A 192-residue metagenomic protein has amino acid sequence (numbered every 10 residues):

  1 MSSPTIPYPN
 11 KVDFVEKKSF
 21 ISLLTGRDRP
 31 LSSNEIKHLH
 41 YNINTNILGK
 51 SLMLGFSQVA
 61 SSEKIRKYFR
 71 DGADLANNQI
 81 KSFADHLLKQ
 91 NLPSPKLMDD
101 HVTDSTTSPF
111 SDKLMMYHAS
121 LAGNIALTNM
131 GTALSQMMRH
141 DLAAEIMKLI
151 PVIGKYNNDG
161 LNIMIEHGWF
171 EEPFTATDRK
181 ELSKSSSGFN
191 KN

Functional and structural regions predicted by a protein language model:
M1-S2, K64, A73-P95, D159-H167: Conserved alpha-helical segments that form or flank metal/cofactor-binding pockets of metalloenzymes
M1-V15: Hydrophobic, ordered structural segments
V12-H38, L97-S120, K184-N192: Acidic/His metal-coordination segments adjacent to aromatic residues that form catalytic metal sites in metalloenzymes
R27-A60, S111-M138: Alpha-helical bundle segments that constitute or directly flank the non-heme di-iron/ferroxidase center
L39-M53, F69-L87, A119-G123, I146-G160: Alpha-helical transition-metal enzyme core signature, strongest for iron centers
Q58-S61, I65-Y68: Long, positively charged binding patches that form subdomain-scale interaction surfaces for polyanionic ligands
L75-F110, G123-M137, D141: Intrinsically disordered, low-complexity segments enriched in Gly and acidic/Ser/Thr residues that form flexible
S108-N192: C-terminal functional regions that serve as terminal interaction/effector modules
